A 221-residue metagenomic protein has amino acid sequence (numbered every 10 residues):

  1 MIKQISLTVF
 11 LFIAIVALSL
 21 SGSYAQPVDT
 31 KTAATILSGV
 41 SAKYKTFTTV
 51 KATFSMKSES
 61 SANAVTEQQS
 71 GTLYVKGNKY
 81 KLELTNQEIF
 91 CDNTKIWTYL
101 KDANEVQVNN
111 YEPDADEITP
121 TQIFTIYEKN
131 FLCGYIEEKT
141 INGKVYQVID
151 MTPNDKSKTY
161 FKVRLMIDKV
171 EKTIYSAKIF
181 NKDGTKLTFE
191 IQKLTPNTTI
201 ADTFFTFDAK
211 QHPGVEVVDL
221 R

Functional and structural regions predicted by a protein language model:
M1-F10: Bacterial N-terminal signal peptides that target proteins for export
I2, S21-A64, N78-K79, Q211 (+1 more regions): N-terminal leader/targeting segments and the immediate start of mature chains
V9-S19: Bacterial N-terminal signal peptides
M56-S58, Q87, L100, K178-N181: Beta-turn initiation residues at beta-strand->coil junctions
S70-I118, L187-T188: An acidic-aromatic
Y111-V145: Flexible, surface-exposed loop/linker segments and immediately adjacent secondary-structure boundaries
G134-P213, V218-L220: Gly/Pro-enriched, hydrophobic low-complexity segments that function as extracytoplasmic propeptides/linkers
